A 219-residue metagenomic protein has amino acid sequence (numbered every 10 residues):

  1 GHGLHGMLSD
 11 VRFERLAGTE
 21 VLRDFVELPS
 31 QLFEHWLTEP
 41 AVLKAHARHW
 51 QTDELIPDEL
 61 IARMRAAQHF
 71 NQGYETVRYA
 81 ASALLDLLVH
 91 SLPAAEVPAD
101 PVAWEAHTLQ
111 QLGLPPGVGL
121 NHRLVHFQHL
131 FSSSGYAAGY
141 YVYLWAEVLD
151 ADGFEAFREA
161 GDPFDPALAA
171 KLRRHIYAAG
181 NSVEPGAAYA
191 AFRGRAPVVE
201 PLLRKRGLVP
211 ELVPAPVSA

Functional and structural regions predicted by a protein language model:
G1-A219: Cation-handling catalytic/transport regions enriched in His/Asp/Glu
